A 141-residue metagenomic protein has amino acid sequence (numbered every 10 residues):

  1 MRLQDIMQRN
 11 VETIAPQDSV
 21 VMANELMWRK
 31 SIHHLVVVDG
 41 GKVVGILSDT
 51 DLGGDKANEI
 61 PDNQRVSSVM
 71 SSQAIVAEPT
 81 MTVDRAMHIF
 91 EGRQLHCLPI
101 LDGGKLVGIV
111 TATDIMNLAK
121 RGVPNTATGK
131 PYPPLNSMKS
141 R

Functional and structural regions predicted by a protein language model:
M1-N10, S48-V76, T80-E91, T111-R141: Tandem CBS (Bateman) regulatory domains
T13-S31, V38, V76-Q94, L101 (+1 more regions): The conserved cystathionine-beta-synthase
M27-K30, L35-T50, F90, L98-T113: A glycine-centered beta-loop-beta connector
